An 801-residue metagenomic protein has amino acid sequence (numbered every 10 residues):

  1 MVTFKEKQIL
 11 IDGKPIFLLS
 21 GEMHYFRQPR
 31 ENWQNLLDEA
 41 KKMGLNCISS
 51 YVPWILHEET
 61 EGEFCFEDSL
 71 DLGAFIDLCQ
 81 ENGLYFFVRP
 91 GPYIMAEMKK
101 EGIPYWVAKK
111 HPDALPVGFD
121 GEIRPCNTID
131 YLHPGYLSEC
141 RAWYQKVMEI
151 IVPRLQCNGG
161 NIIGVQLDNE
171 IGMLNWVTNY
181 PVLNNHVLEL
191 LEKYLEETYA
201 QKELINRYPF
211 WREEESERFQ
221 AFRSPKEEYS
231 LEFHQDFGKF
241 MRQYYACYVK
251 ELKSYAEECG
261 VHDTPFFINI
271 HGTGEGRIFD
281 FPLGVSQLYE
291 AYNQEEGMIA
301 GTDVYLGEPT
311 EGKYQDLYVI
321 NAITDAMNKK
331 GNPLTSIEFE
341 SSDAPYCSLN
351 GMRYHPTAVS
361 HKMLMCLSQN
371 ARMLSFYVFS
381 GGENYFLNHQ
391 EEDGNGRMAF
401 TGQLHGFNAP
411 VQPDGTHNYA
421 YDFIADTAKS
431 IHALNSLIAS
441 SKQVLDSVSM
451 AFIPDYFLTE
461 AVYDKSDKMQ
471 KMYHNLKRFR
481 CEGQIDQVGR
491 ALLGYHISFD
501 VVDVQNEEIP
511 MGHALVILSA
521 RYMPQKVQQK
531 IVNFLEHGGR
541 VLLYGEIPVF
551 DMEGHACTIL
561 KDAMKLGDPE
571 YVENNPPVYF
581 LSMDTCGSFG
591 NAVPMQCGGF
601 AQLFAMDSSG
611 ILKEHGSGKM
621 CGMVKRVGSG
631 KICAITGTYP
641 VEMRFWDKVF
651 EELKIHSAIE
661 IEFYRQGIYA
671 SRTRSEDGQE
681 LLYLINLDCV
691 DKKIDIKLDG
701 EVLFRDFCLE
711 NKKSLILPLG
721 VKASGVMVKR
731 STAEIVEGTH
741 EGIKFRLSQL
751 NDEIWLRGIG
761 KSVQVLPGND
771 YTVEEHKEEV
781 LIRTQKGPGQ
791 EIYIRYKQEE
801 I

Functional and structural regions predicted by a protein language model:
M1-C47: N-terminal carbohydrate-binding accessory modules
G13, A40, I48, C79 (+5 more regions): Conserved, mostly hydrophobic/aromatic
F17-G21, I48-S50, F86-P90, I163-L167 (+4 more regions): Hydrophobic faces of well-ordered beta-strands that scaffold small-molecule active sites in alpha/beta enzyme cores
F26-K42, D280-A291, P356-M365: Short, acidic/polar
W33-A108, E257, R521-Y522: Aromatic-lined substrate-binding rim segments of carbohydrate-active enzymes
G62-L70, P92-I123, Q156, I162 (+6 more regions): Aromatic- and acidic-residue-enriched segments that line the glycan-binding/catalytic groove of carbohydrate-active
L72-V88, V107-V117, G121-G164, F423-L437: An active-site-proximal structural segment forming one wall of the substrate-binding cleft that immediately precedes
Y136, C140-R141, M148, G160-I163 (+5 more regions): Carbohydrate-binding surfaces of carbohydrate-active enzymes
